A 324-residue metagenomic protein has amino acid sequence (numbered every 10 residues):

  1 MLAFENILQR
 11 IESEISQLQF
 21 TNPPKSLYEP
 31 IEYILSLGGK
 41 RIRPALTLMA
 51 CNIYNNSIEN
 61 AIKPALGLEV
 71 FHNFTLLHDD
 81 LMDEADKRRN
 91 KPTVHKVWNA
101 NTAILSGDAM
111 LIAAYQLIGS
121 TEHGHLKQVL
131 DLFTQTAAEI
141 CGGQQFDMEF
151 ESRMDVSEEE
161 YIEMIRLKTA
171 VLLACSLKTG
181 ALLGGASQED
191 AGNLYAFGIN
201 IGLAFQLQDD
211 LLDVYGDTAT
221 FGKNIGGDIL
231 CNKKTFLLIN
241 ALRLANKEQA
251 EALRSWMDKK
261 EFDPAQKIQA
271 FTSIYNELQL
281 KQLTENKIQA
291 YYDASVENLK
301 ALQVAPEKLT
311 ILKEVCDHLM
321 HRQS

Functional and structural regions predicted by a protein language model:
M1-S324: All-alpha prenyltransferase/terpene-synthase fold signal
